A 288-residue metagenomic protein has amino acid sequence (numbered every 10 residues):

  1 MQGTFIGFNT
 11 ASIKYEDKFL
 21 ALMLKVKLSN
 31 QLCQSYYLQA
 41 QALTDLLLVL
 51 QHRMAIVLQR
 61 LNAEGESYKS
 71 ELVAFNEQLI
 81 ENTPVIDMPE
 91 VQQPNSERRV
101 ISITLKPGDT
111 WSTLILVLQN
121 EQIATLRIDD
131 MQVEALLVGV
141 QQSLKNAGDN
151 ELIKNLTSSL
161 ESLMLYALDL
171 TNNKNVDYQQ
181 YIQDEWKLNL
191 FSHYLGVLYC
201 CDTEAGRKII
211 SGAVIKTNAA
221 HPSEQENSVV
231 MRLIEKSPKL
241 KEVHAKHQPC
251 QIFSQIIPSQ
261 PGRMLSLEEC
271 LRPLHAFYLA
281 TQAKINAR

Functional and structural regions predicted by a protein language model:
M1-R288: Positively charged, low-complexity terminal tracts and the immediately adjacent first secondary-structure elements
